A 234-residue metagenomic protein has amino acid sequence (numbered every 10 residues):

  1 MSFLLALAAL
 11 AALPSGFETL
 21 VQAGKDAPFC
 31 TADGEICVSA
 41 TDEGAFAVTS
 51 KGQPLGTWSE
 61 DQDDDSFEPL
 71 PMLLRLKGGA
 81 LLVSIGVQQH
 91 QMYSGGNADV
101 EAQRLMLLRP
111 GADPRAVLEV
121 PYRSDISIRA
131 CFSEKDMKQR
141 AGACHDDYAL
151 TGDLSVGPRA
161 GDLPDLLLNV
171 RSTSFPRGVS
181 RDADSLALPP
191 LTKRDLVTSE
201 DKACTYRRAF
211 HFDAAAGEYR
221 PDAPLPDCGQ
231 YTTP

Functional and structural regions predicted by a protein language model:
M1-A11: Sec-dependent N-terminal signal peptides
A11-T31, P110-P114, V120-P234: Acidic, small-residue rich beta-repeat scaffolds with periodic aromatic anchors
D33-M92: Short N-terminal edge-element motif at the start of the domain
C37-S39, M92-D99, L196-K202: Short consensus segments that form the blades of beta-propeller domains, in both extracellular/periplasmic
G44-Q62, R104-V120, F210-R220: Surface-exposed loop/turn elements that mediate protein-protein interactions on large endomembrane-trafficking
P69, A98-Q103, A203-R207: Short, surface-exposed coil-to-beta transition loops
R75-G79, A98, A160-D162: Solvent-exposed loop and beta-edge segments used for protein-protein assembly and interaction
L81-I85, Q89-R109: Contiguous hydrophobic, core-forming segments of folded domains
